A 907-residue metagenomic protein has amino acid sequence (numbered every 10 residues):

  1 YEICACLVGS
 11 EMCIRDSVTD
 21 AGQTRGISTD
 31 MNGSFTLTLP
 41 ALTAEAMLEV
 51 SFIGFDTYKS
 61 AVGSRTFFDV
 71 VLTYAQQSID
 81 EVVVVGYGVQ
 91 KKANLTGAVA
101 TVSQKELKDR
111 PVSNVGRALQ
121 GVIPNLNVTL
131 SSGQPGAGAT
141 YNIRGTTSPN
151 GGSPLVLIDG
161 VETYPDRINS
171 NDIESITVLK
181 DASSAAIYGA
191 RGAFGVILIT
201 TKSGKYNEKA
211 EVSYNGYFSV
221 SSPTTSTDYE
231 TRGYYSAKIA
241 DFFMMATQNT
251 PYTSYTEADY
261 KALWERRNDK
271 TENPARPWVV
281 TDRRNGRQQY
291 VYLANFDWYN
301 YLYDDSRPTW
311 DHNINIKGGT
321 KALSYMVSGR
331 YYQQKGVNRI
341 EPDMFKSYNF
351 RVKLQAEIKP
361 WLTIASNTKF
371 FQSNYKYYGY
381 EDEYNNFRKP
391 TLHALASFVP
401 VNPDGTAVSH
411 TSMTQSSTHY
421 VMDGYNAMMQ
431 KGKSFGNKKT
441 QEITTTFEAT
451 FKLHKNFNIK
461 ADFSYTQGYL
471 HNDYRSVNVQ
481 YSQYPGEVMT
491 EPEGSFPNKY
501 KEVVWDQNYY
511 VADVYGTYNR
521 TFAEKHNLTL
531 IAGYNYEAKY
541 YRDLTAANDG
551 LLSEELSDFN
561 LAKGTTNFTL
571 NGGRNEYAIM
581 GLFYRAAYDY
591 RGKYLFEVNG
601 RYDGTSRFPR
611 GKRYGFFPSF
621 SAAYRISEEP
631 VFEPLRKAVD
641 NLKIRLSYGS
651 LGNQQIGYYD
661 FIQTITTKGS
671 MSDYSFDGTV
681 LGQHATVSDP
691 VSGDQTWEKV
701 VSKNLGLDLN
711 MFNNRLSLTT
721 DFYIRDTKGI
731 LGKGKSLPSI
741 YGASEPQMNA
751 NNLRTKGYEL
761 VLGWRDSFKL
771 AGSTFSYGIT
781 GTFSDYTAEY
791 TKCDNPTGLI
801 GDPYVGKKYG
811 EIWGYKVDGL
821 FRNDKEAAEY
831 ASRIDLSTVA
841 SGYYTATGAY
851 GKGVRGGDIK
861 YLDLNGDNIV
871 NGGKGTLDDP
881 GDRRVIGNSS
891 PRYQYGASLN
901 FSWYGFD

Functional and structural regions predicted by a protein language model:
Y1-I3: Short, exposed "boundary/linker" segments that immediately precede the start of a downstream structural module
A5, S10-R351, T363-A365, T444 (+4 more regions): Short, small/polar-rich motifs associated with maturation and membrane association, primarily at protein termini
L107, S153, K353-Q372, H419-S476 (+1 more regions): Extracellular/periplasmic, surface-exposed regions of secreted and cell-surface proteins
G116-V122, E745-R754, L799-I812, G881 (+1 more regions): C-terminal extracellular loops and terminal segments of Gram-negative outer membrane beta-barrel proteins
S213-Q288, T545, D660, S767-G887: Conserved small-residue
S254, K261-A262, R266-D297, D311 (+2 more regions): Acidic, glycine-rich flexible loop segments
N315, E357-I358, S776-T780, N888-D907: Conserved C-terminal beta-signal and adjacent last beta-strands/turns of outer-membrane beta-barrel proteins
